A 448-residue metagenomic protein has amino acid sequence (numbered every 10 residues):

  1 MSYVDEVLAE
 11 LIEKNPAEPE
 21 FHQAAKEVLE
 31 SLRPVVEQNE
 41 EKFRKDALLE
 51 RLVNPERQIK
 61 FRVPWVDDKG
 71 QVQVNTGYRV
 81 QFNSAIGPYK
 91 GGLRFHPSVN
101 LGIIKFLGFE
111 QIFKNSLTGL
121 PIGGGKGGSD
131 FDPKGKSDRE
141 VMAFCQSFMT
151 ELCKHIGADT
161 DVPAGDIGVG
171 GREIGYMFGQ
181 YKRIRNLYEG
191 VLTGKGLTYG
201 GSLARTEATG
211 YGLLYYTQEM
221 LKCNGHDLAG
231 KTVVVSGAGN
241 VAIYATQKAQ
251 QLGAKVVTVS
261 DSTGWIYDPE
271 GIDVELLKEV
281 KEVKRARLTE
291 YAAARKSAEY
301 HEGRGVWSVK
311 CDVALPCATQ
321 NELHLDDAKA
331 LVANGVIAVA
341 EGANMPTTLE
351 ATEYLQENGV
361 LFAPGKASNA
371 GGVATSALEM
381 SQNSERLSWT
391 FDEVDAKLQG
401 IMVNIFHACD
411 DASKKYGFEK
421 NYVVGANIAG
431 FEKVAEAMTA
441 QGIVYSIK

Functional and structural regions predicted by a protein language model:
S2-A24, M220-L221, A330-K448: Adenosine-phosphate binding glycine-rich loop
P19-H22, Q38-K45, G119, I156-G165 (+4 more regions): Flexible, glycine/charged-enriched surface loops at secondary-structure junctions
K42-Q71: Structured beta-strand/loop patches that form or line metal/cofactor-binding pockets in enzymes
H96, N115-A229: Glycine/serine-rich phosphate-binding loop and adjoining beta1-alpha1 elements at the start of nucleotide-handling
T160-A164, L187-L192, V235, T258-D261 (+5 more regions): General beta-strand structural signal in soluble alpha/beta enzymes
T193-G196, G201-K310: Glycine-rich phosphate/diphosphate-binding loop of Rossmann-like nucleotide-binding domains
G264-F362, A367: Rossmann-like adenosine-cofactor binding region
